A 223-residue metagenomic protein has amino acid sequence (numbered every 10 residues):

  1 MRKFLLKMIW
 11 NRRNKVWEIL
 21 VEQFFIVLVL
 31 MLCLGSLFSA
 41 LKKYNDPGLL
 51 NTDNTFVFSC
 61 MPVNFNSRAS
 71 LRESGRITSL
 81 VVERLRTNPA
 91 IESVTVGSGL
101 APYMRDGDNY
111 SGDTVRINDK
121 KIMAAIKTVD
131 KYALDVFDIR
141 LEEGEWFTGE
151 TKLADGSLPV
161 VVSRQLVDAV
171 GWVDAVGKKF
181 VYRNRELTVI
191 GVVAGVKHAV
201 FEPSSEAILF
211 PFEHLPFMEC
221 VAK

Functional and structural regions predicted by a protein language model:
M1-F4, V16, L28, V57: Amphipathic alpha-helical recognition patches that constitute DNA-binding helices
M1-R12, V81: A short amphipathic helical element positioned immediately N-terminal to and/or at the very start of a transmembrane
K3, E18, T52-D53, K127: Membrane-embedded glycan transfer/ligation machinery that uses polyprenyl lipid-linked sugar donors/oligosaccharides
R13-K42: Short, strongly hydrophobic transmembrane alpha-helices
L34-V115, K120-K121: Membrane-proximal extracellular/periplasmic loop immediately following the first transmembrane helix
G99-K223: Mid-to-C-terminal secondary-structure elements that act as membrane-proximal/extracytoplasmic interface segments
